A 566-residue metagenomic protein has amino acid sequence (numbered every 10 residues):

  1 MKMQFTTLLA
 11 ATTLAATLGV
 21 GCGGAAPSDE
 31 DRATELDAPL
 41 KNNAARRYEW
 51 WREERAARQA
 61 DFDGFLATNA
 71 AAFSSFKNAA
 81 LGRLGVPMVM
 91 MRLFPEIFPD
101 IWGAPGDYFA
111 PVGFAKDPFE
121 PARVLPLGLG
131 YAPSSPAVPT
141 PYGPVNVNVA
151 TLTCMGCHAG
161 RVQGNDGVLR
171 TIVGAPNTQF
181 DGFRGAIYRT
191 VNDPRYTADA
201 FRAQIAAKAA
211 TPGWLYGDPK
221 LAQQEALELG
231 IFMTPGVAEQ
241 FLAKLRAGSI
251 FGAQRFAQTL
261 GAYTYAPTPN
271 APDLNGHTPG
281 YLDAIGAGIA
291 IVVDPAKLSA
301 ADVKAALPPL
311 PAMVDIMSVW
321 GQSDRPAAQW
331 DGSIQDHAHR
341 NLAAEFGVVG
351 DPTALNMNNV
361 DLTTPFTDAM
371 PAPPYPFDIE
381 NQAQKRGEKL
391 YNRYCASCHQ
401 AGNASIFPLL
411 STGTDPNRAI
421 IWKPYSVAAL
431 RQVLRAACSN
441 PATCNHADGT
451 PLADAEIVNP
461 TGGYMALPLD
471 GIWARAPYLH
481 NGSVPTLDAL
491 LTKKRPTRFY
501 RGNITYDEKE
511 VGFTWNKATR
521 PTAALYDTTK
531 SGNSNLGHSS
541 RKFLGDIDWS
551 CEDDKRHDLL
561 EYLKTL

Functional and structural regions predicted by a protein language model:
M1-A10: Bacterial N-terminal signal peptides that target proteins for export
A10-G19: Bacterial N-terminal signal peptides
S28-L566: Periplasmic c-type cytochrome electron-transfer domains
